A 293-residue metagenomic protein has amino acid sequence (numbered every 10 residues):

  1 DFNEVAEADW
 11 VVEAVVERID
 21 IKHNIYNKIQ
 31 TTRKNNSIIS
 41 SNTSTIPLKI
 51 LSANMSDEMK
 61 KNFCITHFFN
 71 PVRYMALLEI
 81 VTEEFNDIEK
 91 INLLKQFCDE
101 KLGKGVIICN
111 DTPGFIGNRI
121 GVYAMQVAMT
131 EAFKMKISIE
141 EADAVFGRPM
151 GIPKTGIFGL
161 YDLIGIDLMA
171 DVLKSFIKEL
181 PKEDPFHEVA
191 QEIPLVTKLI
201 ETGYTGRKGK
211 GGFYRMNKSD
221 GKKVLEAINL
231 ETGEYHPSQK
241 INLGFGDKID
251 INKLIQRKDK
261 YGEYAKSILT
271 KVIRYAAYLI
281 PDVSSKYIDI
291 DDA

Functional and structural regions predicted by a protein language model:
D1-A293: N-terminal glycine-rich phosphate-binding loop for ADP-containing cofactors
